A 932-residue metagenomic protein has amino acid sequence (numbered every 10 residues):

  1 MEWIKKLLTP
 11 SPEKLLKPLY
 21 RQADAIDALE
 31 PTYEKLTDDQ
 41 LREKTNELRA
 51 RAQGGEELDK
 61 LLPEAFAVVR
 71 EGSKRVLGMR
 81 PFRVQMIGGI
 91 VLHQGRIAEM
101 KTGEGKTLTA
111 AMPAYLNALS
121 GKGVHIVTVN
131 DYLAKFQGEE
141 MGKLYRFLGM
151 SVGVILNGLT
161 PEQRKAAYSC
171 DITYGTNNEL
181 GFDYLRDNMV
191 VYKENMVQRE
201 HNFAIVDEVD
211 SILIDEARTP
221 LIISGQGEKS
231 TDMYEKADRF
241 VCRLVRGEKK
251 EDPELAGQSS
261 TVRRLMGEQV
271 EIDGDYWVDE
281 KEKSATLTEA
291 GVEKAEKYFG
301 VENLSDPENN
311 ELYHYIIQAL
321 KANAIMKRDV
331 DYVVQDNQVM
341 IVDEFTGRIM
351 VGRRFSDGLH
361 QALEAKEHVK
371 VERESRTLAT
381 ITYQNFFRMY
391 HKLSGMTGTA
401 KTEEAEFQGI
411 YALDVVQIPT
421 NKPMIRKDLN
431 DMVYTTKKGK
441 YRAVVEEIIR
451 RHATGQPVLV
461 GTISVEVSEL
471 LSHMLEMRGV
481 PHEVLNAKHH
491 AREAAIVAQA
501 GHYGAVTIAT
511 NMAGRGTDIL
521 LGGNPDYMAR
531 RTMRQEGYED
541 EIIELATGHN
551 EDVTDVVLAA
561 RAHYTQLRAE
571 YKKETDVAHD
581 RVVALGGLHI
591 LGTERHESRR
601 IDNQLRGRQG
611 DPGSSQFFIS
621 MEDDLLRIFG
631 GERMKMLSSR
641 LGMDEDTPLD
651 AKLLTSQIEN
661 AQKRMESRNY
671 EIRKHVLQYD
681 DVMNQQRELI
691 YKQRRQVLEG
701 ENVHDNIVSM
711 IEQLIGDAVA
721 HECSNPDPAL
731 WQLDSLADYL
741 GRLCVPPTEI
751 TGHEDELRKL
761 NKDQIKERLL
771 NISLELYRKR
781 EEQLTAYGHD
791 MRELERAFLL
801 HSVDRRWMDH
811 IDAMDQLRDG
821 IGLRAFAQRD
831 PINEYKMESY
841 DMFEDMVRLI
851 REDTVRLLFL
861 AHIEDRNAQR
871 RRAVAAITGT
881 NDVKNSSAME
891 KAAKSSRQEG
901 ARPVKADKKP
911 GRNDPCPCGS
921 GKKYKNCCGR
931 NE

Functional and structural regions predicted by a protein language model:
M1-L625, G630-G642, K692: Conserved P-loop NTPase motor core
L16-L19, E34-R42, G55-F66, F82 (+20 more regions): Conserved phosphate/pyrophosphate-binding and hydrolysis machinery centered on Walker-type P-loop NTPases, extending
A23-I26, L41, T45-A52, L62-S73 (+12 more regions): Short amphipathic alpha-helical coiled-coil/interface segments
A65-R70, L92, T173, V209 (+10 more regions): Core structural elements
G123, S259, R263, T377-L378 (+6 more regions): Substrate-binding beta-hairpin/strand module that engages nucleic acids
E446-A491, R673, L677, Q686 (+5 more regions): Structured DNA-binding interfaces in DNA transaction proteins
F618-V676, D681, R687: Arginine-glycine-biased low-complexity disordered regions
R664, Q693-E932: Acidic/negatively charged segments and metal-coordination signatures
